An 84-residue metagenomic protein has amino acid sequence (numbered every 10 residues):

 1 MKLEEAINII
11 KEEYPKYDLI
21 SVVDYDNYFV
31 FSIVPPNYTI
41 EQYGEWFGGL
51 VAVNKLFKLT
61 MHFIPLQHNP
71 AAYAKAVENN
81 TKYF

Functional and structural regions predicted by a protein language model:
M1-I20: Short, non-transmembrane alpha-helical segments in secretory-pathway proteins
K2-E5, T39, H68: Alpha-helix capping and helix-coil boundary motifs
I10, V30-F31, P65: Residue-level detector of alpha-helical hydrophobic segments embedded in or interacting with membranes
E12-P15, V23-D26, A71, T81: Intrinsically disordered, low-complexity segments enriched in small/polar residues
L19-W46: Amphipathic, interaction-prone secondary-structure segments
V34-P36, G48, F63, V77: Extended interaction regions within the primary functional domain
E41-F63: A short, surface-exposed beta-strand/turn
F57-F84: Charged low-complexity stretches with an acidic bias
